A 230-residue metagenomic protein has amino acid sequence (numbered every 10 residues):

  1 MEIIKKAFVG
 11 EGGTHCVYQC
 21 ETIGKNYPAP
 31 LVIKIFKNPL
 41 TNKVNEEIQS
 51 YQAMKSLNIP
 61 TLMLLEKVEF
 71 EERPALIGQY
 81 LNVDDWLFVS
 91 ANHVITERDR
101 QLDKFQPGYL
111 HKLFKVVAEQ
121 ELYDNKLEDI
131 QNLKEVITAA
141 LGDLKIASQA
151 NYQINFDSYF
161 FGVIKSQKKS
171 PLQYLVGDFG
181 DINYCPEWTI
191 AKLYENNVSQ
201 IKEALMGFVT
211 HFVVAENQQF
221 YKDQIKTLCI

Functional and structural regions predicted by a protein language model:
M1-F8: Conserved N-terminal boundary motif of the eukaryotic protein kinase catalytic domain
E11-A53: ATP-binding glycine-rich loop module of kinase domains
S56-P60: Flexible N-lobe loop architecture of eukaryotic-like protein kinase catalytic domains
L62-Q131: Conserved structural core of kinase catalytic domains
Y123-V136, S148-Y152, I164-I230: C-lobe/activation-segment region of protein kinase-like
A140-S148: Short C-lobe core helix of eukaryotic-like protein kinase catalytic domains
Q153-F160: Canonical protein kinase catalytic loop motif
